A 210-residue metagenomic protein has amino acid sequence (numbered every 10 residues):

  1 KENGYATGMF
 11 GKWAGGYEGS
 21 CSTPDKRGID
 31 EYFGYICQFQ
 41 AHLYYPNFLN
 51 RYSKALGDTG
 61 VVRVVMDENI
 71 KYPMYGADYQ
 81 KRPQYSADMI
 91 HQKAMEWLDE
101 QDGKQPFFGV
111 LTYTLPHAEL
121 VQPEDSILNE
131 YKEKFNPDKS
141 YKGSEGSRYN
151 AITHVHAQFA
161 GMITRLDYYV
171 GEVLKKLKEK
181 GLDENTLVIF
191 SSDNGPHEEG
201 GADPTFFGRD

Functional and structural regions predicted by a protein language model:
K1-A14: Long, well-ordered early-domain segments
K12, C37-Q38: Beta-hairpin (beta-strand-turn-beta-strand) motif
G19, Q38-D210: Active-site-proximal cap/lid insertion segments
D25-G28: Short, structured coil segments at secondary-structure junctions
Y32-F33: Short, well-ordered beta-strand core segments
